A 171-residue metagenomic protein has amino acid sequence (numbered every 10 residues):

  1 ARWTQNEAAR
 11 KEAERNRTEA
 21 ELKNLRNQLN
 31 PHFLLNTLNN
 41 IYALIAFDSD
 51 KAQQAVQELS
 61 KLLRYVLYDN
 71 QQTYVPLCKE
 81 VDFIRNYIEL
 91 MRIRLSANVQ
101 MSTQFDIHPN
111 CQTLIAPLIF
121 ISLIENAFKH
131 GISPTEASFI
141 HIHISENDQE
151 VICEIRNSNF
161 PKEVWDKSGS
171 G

Functional and structural regions predicted by a protein language model:
A1-S170: Two-component histidine phosphotransfer core
